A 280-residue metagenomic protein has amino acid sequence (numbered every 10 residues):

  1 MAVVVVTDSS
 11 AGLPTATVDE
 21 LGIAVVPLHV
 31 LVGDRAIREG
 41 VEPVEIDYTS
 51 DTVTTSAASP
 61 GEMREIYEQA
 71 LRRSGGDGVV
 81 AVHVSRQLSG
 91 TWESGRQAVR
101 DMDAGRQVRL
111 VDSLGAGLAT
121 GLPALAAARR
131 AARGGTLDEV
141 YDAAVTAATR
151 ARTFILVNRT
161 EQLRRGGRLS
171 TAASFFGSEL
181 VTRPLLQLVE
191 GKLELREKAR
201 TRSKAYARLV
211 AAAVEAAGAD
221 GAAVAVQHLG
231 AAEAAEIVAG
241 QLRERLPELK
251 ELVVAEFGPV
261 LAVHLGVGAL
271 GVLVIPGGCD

Functional and structural regions predicted by a protein language model:
V3-E65, Q69: N-terminal glycine-rich anion-binding loop in soluble enzyme alpha/beta folds
V4, S10-A24, H29-L31, G78 (+2 more regions): Mixed-charge interfacial surface used for oligomerization/domain docking and macromolecular partner engagement
V32, I37, P43-E45, M63 (+7 more regions): Broad hydrophobic/π-residue packing in well-ordered secondary structure
V53-P60, A81-W92, S113-G117, R130: Short gly/ser-rich anion-binding loops that grip negatively charged ligand groups
E62-M102: N-terminal glycine-rich phosphate/adenylate-binding segment common to multiple enzyme folds
